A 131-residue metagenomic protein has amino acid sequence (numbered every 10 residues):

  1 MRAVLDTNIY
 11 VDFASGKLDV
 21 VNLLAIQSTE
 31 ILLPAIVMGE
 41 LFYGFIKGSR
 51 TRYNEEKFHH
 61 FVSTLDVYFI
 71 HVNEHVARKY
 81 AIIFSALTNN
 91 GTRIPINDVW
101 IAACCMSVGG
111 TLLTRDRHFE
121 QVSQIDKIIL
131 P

Functional and structural regions predicted by a protein language model:
M1, A102, M106-P131: Acidic, PIN/NYN-like endoribonuclease modules and their adjacent C-terminal/linker elements
M1-P34, Y43-H60: Short, well-structured N-terminal submotif of metal-dependent ribonuclease cores
D6-T7, L41, Y80, C105: Generic structural signal for small/hydrophobic residues in well-ordered secondary structure, especially within
Y10, M38-L41, F119-E120: A generic structural signal for short hydrophobic patches within well-formed alpha-helices
E30, D66-Y68, D126: Conserved beta-strand segments of alpha/beta enzyme cores
V37, N54, F61, V76-K79: Hydrophobic/aromatic residues within well-ordered alpha-helical segments
G48-R52, L87-T88, I129-P131: Short, hinge-like loop/turn segments at secondary-structure boundaries
Y68-L113: Active-site neighborhoods of divalent-metal-dependent phosphate/nucleic-acid chemistry enzymes
